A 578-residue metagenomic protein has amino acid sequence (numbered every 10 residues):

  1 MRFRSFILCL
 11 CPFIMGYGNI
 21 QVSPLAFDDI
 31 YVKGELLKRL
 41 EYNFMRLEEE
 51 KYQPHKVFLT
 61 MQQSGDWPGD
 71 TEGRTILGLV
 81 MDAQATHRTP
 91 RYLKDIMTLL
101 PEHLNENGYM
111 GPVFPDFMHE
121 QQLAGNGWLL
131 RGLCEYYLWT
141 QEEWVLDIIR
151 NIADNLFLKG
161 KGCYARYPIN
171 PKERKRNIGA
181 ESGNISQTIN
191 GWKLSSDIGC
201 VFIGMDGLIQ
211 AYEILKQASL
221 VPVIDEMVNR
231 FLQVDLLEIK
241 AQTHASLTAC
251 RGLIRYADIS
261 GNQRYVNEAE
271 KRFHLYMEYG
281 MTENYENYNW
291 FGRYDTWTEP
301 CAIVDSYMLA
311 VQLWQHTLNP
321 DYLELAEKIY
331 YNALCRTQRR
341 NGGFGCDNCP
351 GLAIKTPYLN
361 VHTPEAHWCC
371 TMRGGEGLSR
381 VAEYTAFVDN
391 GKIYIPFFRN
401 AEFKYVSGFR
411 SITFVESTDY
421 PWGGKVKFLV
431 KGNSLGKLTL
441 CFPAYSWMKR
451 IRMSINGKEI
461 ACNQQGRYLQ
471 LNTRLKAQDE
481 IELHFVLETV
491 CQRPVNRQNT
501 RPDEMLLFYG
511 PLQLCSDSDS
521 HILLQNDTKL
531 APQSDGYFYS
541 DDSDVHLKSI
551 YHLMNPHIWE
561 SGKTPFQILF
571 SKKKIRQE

Functional and structural regions predicted by a protein language model:
Y17-R74, G78-V113, W144-N151, K161 (+2 more regions): Low-complexity, Ser/Thr/Pro/Gly-enriched N-terminal "stalk/linker" regions
L40-E41, M45-D66, G111-W128, P168-I203 (+3 more regions): Carbohydrate-binding/catalytic loop surfaces
D66-Q84, L93, Q121-L138, S195-Y212 (+3 more regions): Well-ordered alpha-helical segments within folded domains of soluble proteins
D82-M97, Y136-R150, A211-D225, A257-E270 (+3 more regions): Structural helix-adjacent loops and short alpha-helical linkers that scaffold large soluble proteins
D258-E278, R293-G342: Catalytic-core region of carbohydrate-active enzymes that cleave or remodel glycosidic bonds
A269, L323-L429, Q464, H484-E578: C-terminal beta-rich recognition modules with glycine/proline-rich loops and embedded aromatic residues
L435-I455: Beta-strand-rich binding/interaction modules
M448-N472, C491-N499: Solvent-exposed beta-strand/loop surfaces of large extracellular or lumenal domains
